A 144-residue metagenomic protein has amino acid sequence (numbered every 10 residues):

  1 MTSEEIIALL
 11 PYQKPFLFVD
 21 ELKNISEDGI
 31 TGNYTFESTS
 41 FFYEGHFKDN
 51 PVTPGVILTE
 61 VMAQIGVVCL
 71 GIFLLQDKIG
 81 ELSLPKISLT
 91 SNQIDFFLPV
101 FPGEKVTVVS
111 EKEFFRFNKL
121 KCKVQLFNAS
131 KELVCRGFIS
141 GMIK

Functional and structural regions predicted by a protein language model:
M1-I6, E104-V108: Short Pro/Gly-enriched beta-strand edge/turn motifs at strand-loop
I7, D49-N50, D95-L98: Beta-strand-rich interaction surfaces with strong enrichment in secreted/lumenal proteins
P11, P99-K144: HotDog/MaoC-like acyl-thioester-processing domains
K14-T53: Catalytic strand-loop segment that frames the active site of acyl-thioester-processing enzymes
F16-F18, S88, V106, L120: Hydrophobic core residues within well-ordered beta-strands of beta-rich domains
F47-C69, S88: Compact, glycine-rich, soluble single-domain proteins
V67-V109, V134: Hydrophobic beta-strand-centered segment that forms part of the acyl-chain substrate-binding groove
